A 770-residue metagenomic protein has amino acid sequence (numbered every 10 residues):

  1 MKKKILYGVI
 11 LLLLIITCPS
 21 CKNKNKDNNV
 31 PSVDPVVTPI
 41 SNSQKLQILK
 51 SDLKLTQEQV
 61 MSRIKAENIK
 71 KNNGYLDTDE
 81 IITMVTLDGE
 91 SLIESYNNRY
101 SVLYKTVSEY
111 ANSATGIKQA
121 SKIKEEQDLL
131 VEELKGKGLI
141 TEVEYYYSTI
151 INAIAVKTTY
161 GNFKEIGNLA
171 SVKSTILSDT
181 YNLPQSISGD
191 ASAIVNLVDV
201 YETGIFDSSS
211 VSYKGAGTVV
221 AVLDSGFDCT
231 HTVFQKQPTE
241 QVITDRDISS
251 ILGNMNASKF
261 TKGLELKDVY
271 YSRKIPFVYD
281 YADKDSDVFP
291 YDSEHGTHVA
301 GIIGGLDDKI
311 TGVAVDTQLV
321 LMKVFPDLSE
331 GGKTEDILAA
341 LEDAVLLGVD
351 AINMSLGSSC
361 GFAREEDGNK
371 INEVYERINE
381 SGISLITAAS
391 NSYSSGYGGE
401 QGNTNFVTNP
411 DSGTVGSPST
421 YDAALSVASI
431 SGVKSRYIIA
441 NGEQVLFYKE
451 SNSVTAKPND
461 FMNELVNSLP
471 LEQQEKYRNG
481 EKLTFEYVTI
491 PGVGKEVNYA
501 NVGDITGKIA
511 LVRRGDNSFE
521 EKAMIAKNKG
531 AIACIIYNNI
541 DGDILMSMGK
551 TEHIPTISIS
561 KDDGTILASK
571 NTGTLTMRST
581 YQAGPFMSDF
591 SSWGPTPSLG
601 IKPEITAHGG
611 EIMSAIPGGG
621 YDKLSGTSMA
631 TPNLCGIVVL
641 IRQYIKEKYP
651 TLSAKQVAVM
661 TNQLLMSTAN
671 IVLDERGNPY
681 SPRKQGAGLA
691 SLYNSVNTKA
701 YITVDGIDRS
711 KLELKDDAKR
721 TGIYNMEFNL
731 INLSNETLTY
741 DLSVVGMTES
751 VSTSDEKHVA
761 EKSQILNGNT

Functional and structural regions predicted by a protein language model:
L12, K22-N28, D128-S212, A216-V219 (+4 more regions): Autoinhibitory propeptides
P39-P184: Inhibitory N-terminal propeptides of secreted protease zymogens
T78, N97, G204-K333, L347-D350 (+6 more regions): Subtilisin-like serine protease catalytic core
T232-Q241, R246-L252, N256-L266, D283 (+5 more regions): Structured lumen-facing ectodomains of secretory-pathway proteins
A300-I303, V320-P326, D350, G515 (+2 more regions): Hydrolase catalytic cores
L319, L341-E365, A388-A389, G507-R514: Short acidic, glycine-rich surface-loop motifs adjacent to enzyme active sites
N353, S426, P555-A568, I605 (+2 more regions): C-terminal subdomain of the subtilisin-like protease fold in secreted/lumenal serine endopeptidases
I702-L712, N735-T770: Surface-exposed binding patches on compact interaction domains or structured appendages
